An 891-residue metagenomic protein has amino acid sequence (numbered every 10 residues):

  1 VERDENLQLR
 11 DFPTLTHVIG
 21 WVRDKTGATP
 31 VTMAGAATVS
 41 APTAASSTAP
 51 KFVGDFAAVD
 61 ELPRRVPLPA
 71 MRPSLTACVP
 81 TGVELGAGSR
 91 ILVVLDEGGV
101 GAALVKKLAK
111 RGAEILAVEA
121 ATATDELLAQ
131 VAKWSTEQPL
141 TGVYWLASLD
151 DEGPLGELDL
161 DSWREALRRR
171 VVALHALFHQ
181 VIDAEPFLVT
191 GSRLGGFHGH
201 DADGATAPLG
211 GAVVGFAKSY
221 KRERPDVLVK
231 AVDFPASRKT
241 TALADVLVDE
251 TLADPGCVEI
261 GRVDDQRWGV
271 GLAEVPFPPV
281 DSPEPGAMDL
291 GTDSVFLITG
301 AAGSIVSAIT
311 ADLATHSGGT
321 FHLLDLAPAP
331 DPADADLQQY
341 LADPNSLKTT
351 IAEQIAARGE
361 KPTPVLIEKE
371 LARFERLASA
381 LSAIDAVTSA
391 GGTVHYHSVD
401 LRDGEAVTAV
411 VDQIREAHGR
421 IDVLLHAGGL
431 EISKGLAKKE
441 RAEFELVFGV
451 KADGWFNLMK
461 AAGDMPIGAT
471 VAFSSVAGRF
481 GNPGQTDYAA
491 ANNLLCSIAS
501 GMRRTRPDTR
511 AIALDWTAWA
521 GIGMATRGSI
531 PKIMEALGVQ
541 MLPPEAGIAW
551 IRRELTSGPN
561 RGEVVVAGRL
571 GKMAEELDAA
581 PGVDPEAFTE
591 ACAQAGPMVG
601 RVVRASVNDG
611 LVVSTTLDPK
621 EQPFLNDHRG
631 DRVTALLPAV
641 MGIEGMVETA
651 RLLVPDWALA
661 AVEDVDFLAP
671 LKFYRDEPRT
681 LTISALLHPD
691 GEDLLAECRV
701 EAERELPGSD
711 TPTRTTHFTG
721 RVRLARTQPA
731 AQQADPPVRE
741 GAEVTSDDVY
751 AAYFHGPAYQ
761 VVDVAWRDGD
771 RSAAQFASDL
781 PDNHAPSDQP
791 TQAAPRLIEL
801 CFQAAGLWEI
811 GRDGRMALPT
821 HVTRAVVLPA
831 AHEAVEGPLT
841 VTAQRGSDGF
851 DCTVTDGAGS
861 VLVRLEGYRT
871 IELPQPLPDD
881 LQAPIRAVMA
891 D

Functional and structural regions predicted by a protein language model:
V1, P13-G20, A102, A207 (+6 more regions): Phosphopantetheine-attachment site and its flanking helix in carrier
V1-P13, T26, F216, K221-V232 (+2 more regions): Phosphopantetheinylated carrier protein domains
V1-T43, P874-D880: Phosphopantetheine-dependent thiolation modules in NRPS/PKS and related acyl-activating systems
E2-L7, S162, A442-E445, G478-G484 (+4 more regions): Short beta-alpha connecting loops at secondary-structure transitions that line or flank enzyme active sites
E2-T16, L188, A202-T206, A301 (+7 more regions): Glycine-rich loop motifs involved in handling phospho/adenylate chemistry
P63-P186, T241-V246, G256-S474, S529-I548 (+1 more regions): NAD(P)H/NAD(P)+-dependent Rossmann-fold oxidoreductase cores
A102, E114, A123, T241-C257 (+1 more regions): Acyl-thioester-processing domains in fatty-acid/polyketide/NRPS systems
R193-G204, P208-L247, V270, L326-P332 (+6 more regions): Flexible, glycine-rich beta-alpha linker
